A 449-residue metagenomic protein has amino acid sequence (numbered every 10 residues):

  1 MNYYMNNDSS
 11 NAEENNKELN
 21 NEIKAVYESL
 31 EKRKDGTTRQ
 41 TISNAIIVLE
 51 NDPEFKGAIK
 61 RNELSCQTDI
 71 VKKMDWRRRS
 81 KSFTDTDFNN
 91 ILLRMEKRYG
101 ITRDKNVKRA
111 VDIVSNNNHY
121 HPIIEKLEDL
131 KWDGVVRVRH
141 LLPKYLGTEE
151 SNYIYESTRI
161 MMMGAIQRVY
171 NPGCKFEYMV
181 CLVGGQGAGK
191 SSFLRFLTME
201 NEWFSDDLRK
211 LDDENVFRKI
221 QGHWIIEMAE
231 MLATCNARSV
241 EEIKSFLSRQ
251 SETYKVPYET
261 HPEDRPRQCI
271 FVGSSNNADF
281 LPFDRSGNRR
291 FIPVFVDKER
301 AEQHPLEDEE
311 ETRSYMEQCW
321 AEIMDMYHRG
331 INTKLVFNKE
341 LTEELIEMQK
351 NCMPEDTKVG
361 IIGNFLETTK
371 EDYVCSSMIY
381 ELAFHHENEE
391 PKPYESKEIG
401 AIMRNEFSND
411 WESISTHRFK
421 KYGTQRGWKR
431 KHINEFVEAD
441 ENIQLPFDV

Functional and structural regions predicted by a protein language model:
M1-V136, N152, E156, E389-E390 (+4 more regions): N-terminal nucleic-acid engagement/recognition segments and initiation subdomains in replication, restriction
V111-Q221, S377: P-loop NTPase catalytic core of nucleic-acid-dependent motor ATPases
V216-Q221, V256-S274: AAA+/SF3 P-loop NTPase mechanochemical coupling elements
G222-W224, R267-I270, S286-I292: Short glycine-/polar-rich loops that comprise or flank the Walker A/P-loop and associated switch/sensor motifs
I225-L247, P282-G287: Conserved AAA+/SF3 P-loop NTPase catalytic/coupling segment centered on the Walker-B
V240-E263: Conserved catalytic/switch belt of AAA+ P-loop NTPases
L281-E302: A short helix-turn-beta junction within AAA+ P-loop NTPase domains corresponding to the substrate/partner-engaging
K334-V449: DNA transaction DNA-binding modules
